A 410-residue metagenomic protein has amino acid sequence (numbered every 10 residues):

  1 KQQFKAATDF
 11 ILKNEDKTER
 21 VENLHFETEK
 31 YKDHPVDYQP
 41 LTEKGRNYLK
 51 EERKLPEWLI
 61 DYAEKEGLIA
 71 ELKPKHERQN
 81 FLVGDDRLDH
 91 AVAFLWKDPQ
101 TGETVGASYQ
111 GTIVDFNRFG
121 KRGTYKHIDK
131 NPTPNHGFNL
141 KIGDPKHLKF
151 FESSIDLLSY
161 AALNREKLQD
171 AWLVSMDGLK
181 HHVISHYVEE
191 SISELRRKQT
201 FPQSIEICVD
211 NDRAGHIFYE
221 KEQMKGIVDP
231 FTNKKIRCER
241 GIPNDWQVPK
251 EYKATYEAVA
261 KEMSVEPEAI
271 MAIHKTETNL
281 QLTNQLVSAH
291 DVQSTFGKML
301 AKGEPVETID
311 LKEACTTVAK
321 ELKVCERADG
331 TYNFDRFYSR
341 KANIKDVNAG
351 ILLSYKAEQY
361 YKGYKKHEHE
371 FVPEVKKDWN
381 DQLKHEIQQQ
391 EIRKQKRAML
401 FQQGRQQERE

Functional and structural regions predicted by a protein language model:
K1-K5: Short Cys/His-based metal-binding microdomains
A7-Y38, I242-V248: Intrinsic-disorder/low-complexity linker and hinge segments
N14-K17, I69-A70, T276-L280: A short structural micro-motif
V21-K130: Basic, glycine-enriched DNA-binding surface that flanks or lies within the catalytic cores of DNA
K44-L55, S159, T255-A258, T317: Amphipathic alpha-helical segments that form well-ordered structural scaffolds and often line/cohere around active
N80-K198: Phosphate-handling DNA/RNA-contact segment within nucleic-acid enzymes
N164-I242, K356-E410: TOPRIM fold recognition
G241-Y364: Catalytic glycan-binding domains that act on GlcNAc-containing polysaccharides
